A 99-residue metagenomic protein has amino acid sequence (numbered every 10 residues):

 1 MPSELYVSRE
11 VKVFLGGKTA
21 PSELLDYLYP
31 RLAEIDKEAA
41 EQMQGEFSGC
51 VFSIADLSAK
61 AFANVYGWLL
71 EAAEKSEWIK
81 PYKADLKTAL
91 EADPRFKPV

Functional and structural regions predicted by a protein language model:
M1-V99: Acidic (Asp/Glu-rich) sequence patches and key acidic residues that form negatively charged surfaces used
